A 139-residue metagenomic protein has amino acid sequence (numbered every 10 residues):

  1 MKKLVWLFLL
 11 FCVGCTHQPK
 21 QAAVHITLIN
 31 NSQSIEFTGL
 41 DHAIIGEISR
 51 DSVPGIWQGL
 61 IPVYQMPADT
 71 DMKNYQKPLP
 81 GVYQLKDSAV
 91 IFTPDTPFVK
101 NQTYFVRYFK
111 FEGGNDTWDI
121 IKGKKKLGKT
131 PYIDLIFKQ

Functional and structural regions predicted by a protein language model:
M1-L4: Positively charged n-region of N-terminal signal peptides that target proteins for export
W6-F8: Sec-dependent N-terminal signal peptides
F11-G14: C-terminal motif of bacterial Sec signal peptides marking the signal peptidase cleavage site
H17-Q139: Acidic, low-complexity Ser/Thr/Gly/Pro-rich repeat segments typical of extracellular/periplasmic and surface-exposed
